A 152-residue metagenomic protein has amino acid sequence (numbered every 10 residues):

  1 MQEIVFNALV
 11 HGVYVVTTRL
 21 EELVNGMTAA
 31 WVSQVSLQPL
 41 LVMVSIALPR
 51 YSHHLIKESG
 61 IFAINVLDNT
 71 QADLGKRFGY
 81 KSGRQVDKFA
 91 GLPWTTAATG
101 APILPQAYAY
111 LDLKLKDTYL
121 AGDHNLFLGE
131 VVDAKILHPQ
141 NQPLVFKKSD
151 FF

Functional and structural regions predicted by a protein language model:
M1-F152: Basic, polyanion-binding surface patches
